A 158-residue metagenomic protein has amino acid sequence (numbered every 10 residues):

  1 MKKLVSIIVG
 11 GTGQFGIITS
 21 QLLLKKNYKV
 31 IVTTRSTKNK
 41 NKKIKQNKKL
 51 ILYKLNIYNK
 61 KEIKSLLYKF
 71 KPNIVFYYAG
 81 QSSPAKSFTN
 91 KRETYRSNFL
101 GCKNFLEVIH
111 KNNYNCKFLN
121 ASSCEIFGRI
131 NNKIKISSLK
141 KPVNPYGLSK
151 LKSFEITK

Functional and structural regions predicted by a protein language model:
L4-K26: N-terminal Rossmann NAD(P)H-binding glycine-rich loop of SDR-like oxidoreductase domains
T33-K38, I57: N-terminal Rossmann-fold cofactor-binding loop
N47-N59: Rossmann-fold cofactor-recognition segment
I57-R96: NAD(P)H-binding glycine-rich loop region in Rossmannoid oxidoreductase-like domains and their noncatalytic homologs
E62, L100-V108, I156: Conserved mid-core alpha-helix of short-chain dehydrogenase/reductase
Y77, K103-P145: Conserved Rossmann-fold NAD(P)-dependent oxidoreductase catalytic core, especially the SDR/UDP-sugar
P84-G101, I134-P142: Short alpha-helical oligomerization interface
P145, S149-K152: Active-site helix of classical SDR
